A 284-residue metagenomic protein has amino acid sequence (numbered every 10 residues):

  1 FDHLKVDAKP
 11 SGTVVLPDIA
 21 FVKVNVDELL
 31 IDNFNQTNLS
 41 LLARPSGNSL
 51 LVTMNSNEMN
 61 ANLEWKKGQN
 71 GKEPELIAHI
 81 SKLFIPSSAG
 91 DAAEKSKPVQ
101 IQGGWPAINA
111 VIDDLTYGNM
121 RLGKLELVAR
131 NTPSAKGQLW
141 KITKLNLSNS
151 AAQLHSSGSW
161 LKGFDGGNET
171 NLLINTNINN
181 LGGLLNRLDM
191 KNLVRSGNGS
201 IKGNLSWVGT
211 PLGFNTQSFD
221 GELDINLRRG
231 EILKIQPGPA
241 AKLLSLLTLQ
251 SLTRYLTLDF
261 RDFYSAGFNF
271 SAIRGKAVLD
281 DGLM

Functional and structural regions predicted by a protein language model:
F1-V6: Extended assembly/interaction regions that build large supramolecular complexes
A8-G12: Eukaryotic intrinsically disordered, low-complexity regions
V14-P17: Long amphipathic alpha-helical scaffold segments
I19-D32, L51-K95, Q100-R121, E126-V128 (+1 more regions): Small-residue helix/turn framework positions
